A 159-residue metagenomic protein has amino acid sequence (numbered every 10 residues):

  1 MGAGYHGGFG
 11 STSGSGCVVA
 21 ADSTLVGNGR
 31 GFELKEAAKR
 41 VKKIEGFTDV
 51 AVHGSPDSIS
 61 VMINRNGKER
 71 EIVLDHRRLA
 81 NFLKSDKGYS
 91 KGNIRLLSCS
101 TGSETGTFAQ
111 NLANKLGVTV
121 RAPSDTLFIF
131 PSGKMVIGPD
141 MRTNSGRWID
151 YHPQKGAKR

Functional and structural regions predicted by a protein language model:
G2-G92, P139-R159: Glycine-rich short-loop/terminal segments
L97-R159: Active-site-proximal C-terminal subdomain of hydrolase catalytic domains
